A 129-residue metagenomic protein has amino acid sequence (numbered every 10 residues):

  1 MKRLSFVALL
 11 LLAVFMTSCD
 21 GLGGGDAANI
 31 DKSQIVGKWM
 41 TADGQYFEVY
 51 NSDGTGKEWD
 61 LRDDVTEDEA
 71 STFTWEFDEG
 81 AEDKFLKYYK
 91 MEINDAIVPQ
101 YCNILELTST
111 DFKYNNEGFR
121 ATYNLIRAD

Functional and structural regions predicted by a protein language model:
M1-L4: Positively charged n-region of N-terminal signal peptides that target proteins for export
F6-L11: Sec-dependent N-terminal signal peptides
V14-S18: C-terminal motif of bacterial Sec signal peptides marking the signal peptidase cleavage site
L22-K38, D129: N-terminal helix-cap/turn-to-beta initiation motif at the start of protein domains
I30-V36, E58-W59, Y89-K90: Short beta-strand segments and strand-loop junctions that repeat across beta-rich extracellular domains
T41-A42, D60-N124: Contiguous, well-ordered beta-strand patches that form the walls/edges of small beta-barrel/beta-sandwich domains
